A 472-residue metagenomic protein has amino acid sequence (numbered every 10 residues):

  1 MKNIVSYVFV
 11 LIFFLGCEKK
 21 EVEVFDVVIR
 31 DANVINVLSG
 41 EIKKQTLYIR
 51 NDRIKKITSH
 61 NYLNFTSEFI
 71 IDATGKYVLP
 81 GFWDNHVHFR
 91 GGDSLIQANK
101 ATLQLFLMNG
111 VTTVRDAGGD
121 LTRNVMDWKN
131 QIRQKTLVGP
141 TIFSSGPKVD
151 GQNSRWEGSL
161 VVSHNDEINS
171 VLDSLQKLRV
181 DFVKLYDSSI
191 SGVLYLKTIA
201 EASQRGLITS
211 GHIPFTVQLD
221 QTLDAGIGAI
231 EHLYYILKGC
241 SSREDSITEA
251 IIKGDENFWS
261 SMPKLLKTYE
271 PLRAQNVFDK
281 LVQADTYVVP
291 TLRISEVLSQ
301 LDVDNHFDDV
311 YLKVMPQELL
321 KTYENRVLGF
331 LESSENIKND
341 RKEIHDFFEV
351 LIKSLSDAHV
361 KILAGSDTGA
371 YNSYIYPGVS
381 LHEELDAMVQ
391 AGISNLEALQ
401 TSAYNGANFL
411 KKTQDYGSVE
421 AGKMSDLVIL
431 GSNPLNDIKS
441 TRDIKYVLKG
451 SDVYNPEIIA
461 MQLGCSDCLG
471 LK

Functional and structural regions predicted by a protein language model:
K2-V10: Sec-dependent signal peptide recognition, specifically the positively charged N-region followed immediately by
F14-G16: C-terminal motif of bacterial Sec signal peptides marking the signal peptidase cleavage site
E21-D26, V34, L38-L79: Histidine-rich, glycine-flanked metal-binding segment
V27, N64-K100, Q104-M108, T112: Replace "His-x-His-based motif
V34-T46, S59-H60, Y376, S394-L399 (+1 more regions): Acidic, glycine-enriched loop/beta-strand segments at the rims of small-molecule binding/catalytic pockets
N85-Q97, N153-E167: Active-site mouth loops of central-metabolism enzymes
T102-R123, G139-K148, Q176-I190, L207-S210 (+3 more regions): Divalent metal-dependent hydrolysis catalytic cores, especially in the metallo-beta-lactamase
V171-V180, L185, I236, S241-D386 (+1 more regions): Active-site neighborhoods of metal-dependent hydrolases
